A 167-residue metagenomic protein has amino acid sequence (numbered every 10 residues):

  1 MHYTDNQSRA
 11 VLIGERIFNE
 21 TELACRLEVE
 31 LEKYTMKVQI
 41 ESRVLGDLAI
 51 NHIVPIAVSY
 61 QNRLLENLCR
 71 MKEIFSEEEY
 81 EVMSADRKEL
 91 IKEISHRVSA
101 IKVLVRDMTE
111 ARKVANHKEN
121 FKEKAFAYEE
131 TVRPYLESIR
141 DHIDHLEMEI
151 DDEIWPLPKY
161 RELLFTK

Functional and structural regions predicted by a protein language model:
M1-K167: C-terminal amphipathic alpha-helical interaction region
